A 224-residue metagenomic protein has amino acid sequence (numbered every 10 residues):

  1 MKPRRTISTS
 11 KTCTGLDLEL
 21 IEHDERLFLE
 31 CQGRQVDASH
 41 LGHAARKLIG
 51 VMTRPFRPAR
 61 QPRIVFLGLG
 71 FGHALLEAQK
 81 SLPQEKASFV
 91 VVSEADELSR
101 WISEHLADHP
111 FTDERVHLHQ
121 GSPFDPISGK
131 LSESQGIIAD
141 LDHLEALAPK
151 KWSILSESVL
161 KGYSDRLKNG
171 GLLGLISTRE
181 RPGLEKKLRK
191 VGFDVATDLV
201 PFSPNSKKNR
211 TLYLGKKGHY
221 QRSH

Functional and structural regions predicted by a protein language model:
M1-P55, A59-R60, K80: Rossmann-like AdoMet
G42-L167, L175-K186, V191, V200-Y213: The AdoMet/dcAdoMet-binding core of the Class I SAM-like
Y213-H224: C-terminal lobe and adjacent flexible extensions of AdoMet/dcAdoMet transferase-like proteins
